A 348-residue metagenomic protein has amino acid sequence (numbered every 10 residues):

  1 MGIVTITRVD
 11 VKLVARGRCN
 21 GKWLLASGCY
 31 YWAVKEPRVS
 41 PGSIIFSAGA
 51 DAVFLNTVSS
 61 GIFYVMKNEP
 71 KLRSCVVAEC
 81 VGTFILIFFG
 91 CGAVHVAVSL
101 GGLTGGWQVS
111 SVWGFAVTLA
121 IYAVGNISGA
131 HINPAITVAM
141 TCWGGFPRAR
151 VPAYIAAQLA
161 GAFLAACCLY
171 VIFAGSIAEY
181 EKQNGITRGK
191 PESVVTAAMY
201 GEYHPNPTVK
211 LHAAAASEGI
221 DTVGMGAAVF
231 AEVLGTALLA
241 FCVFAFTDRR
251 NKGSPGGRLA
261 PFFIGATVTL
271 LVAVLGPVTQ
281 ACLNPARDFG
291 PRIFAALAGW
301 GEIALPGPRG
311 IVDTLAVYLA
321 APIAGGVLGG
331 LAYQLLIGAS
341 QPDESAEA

Functional and structural regions predicted by a protein language model:
V4, K12-V14, I44-I45: Short terminal hydrophobic/aromatic SLiMs and anchors at protein ends
R8, R16-R18, R38: Basic polycationic patches enriched in arginine
D10, Y30-Y31, D51, N56: Intrinsic-disorder-associated, low-complexity terminal segments enriched in Asp/Asn/His/Tyr and depleted of Lys/Arg
L13, L24-L25, L55: Leucine-biased recognition of intrinsically disordered, low-complexity hydrophobic segments
F46, D51-A348: Membrane-interface helix-loop junctions and terminal tails of multi-pass membrane proteins
